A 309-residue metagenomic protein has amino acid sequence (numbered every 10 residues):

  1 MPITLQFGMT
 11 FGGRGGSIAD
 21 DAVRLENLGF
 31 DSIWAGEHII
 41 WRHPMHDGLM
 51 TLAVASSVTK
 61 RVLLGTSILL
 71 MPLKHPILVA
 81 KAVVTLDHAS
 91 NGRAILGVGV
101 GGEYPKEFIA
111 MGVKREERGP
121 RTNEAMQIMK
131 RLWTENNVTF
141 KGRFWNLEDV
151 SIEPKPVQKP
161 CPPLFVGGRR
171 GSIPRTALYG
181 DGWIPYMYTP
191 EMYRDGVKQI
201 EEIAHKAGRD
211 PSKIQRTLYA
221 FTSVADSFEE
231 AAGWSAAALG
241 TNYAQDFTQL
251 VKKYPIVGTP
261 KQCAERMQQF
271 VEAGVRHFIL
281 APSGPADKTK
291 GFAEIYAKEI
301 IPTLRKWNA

Functional and structural regions predicted by a protein language model:
M1-V58, L63-L64, K159-P162, S283-A286: N-terminal beta1-alpha1-beta2 module of alpha/beta enzyme domains
P2-G13, L73-T139, Y186-M187, E191-K198: Flexible, glycine-rich active-site loops centered on histidine and acidic residues that chelate a metal or position
L5-F11, I33-A35, L64-T66, A94-V98 (+4 more regions): Hydrophobic faces of well-ordered beta-strands that scaffold small-molecule active sites in alpha/beta enzyme cores
L5-G16, L69-P76, P160-G168, L250-K261: Active-site mouth loops of central-metabolism enzymes
F7, N27-G29, L86, L96 (+8 more regions): Residue-level signal for nonpolar/aromatic packing positions in well-ordered secondary structure
R14-L25, A82, G167-R175, T259-Q269: Short, acidic/polar
V23-N27, L52-R61, V83, D87-R93 (+3 more regions): Acidic (Asp/Glu)-rich catalytic clusters
M111, R115-P156, M187-R276, A286-G291 (+3 more regions): An alpha-helical appendage that flanks or caps ligand/catalytic pockets
